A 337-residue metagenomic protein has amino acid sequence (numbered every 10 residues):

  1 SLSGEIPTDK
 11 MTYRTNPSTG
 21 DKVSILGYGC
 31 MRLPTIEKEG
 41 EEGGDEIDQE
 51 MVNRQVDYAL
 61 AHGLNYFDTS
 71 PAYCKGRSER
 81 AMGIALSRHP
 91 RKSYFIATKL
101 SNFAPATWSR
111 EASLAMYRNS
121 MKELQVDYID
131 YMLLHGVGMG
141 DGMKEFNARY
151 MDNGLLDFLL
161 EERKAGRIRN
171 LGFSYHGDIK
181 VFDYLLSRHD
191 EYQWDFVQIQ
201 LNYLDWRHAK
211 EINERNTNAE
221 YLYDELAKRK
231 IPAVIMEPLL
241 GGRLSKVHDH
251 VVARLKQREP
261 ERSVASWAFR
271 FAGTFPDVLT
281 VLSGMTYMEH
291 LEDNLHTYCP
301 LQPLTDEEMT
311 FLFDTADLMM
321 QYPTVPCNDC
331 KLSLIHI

Functional and structural regions predicted by a protein language model:
S1-Y94, D127, F158, K164: N-terminal binding-site loop/beta-alpha segment at the start of enzyme catalytic domains that lines or forms
N16, Y28, F67, M82 (+9 more regions): Conserved, mostly hydrophobic/aromatic
R32-Q49, L100-E111, R254-E259: Active-site mouth loops of central-metabolism enzymes
D45-A59, S109-E123, I179-L186, V264-F269: Short, acidic/polar
K92-P105, L134, I199-L201: A short, structured active-site edge motif that brings together acidic residues
A112-L133, E161-A165: CE4/NodB-like, metal-dependent polysaccharide N-deacetylase domain that modifies extracellular/periplasmic N-acetylated
V137-L332: Beta/alpha (TIM)-barrel catalytic core signal, keyed to glycine-rich beta->alpha loops juxtaposed to Asp/Glu that bind
I335-I337: Conserved small/polar residues in nucleotide/adenosyl-binding loops
